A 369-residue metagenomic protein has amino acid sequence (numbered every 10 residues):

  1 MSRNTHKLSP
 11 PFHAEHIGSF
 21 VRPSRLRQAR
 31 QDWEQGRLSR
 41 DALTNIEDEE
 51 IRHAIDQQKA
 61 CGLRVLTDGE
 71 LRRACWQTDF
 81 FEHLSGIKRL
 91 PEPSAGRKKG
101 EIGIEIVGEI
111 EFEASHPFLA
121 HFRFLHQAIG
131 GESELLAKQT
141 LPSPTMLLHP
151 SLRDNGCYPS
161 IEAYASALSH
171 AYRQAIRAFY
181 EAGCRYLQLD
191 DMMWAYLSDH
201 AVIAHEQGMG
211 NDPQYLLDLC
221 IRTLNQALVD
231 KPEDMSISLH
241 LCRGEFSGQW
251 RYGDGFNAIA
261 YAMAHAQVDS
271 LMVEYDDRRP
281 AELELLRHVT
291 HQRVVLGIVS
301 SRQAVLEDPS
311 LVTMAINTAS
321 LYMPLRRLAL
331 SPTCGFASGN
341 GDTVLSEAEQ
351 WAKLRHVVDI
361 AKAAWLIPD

Functional and structural regions predicted by a protein language model:
M1-D369: Domain-level signal for soluble alpha/beta catalytic cores
